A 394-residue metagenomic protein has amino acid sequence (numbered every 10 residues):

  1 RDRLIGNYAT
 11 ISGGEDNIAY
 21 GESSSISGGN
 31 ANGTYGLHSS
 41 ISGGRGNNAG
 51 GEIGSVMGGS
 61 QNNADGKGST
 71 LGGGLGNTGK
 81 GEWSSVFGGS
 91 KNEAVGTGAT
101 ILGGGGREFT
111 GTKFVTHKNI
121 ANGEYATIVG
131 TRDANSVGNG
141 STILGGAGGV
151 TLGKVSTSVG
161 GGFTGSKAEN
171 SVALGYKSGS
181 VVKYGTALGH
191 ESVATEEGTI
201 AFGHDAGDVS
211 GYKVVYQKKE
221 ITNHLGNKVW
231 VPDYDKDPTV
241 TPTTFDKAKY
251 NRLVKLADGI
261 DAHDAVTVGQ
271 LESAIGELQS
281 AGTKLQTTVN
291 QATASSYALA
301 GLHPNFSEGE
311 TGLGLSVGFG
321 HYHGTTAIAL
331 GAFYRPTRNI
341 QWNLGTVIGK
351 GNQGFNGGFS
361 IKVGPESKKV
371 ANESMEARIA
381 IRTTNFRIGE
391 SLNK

Functional and structural regions predicted by a protein language model:
R1-F245, R252, G269-S273, T325-F333 (+2 more regions): Glycine- and small/polar-enriched repetitive beta-structure motifs of secreted/surface proteins
V159, V172, G312-H321, N339-G349: Transmembrane beta-strand segments that form the barrel wall of outer-membrane beta-barrel proteins
V266-A294, I379, T383-N393: Extended alpha-helical stalk/coiled-coil segments
Q291, A298-H303, H321-H323: Outer-membrane beta-barrel transmembrane domain signature
G309-L315, T326-I328, R338-I340, Q353-F355: Outer-envelope beta-barrel architecture signal
V317-F319, L330-Y334, L344-T346, G357-I361: Residues on the lipid-exposed face of transmembrane beta-strands in outer-membrane beta-barrel proteins
Y322, G349-G351, K362-G364: Structural signature of outer-membrane beta-barrel domains
R338-L344, G364-V370: Repeated loop/turn-to-beta-strand initiation elements of outer-membrane beta-barrel proteins
